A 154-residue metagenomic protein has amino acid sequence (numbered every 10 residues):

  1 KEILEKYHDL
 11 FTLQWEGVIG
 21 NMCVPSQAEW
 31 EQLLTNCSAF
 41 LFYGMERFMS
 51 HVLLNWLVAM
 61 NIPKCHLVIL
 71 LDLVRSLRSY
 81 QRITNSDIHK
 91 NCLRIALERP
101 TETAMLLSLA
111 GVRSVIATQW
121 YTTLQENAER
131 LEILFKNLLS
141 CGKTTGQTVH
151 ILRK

Functional and structural regions predicted by a protein language model:
K1-E46: A domain-level signal for caspase-like cysteine endopeptidase catalytic cores and their zymogen-processing architecture
G17, Y43-E46, N61, D72-V74 (+1 more regions): Residues that form ligand- and interface-recognition hot spots within folded domains
S26-E29, H51-W56: Leucine-rich repeat
N36, K64-C65: Leucine-rich repeat
R47-S50, L77-R78: Short glycine-rich, flexible loops that bind phosphorylated cofactors or substrates
L57-K64: Short, conserved loop/helix-junction motifs that constitute active-site signature segments in enzyme catalytic cores
L67, L71-K154: Active-site-proximal C-terminal subdomain of hydrolase catalytic domains
